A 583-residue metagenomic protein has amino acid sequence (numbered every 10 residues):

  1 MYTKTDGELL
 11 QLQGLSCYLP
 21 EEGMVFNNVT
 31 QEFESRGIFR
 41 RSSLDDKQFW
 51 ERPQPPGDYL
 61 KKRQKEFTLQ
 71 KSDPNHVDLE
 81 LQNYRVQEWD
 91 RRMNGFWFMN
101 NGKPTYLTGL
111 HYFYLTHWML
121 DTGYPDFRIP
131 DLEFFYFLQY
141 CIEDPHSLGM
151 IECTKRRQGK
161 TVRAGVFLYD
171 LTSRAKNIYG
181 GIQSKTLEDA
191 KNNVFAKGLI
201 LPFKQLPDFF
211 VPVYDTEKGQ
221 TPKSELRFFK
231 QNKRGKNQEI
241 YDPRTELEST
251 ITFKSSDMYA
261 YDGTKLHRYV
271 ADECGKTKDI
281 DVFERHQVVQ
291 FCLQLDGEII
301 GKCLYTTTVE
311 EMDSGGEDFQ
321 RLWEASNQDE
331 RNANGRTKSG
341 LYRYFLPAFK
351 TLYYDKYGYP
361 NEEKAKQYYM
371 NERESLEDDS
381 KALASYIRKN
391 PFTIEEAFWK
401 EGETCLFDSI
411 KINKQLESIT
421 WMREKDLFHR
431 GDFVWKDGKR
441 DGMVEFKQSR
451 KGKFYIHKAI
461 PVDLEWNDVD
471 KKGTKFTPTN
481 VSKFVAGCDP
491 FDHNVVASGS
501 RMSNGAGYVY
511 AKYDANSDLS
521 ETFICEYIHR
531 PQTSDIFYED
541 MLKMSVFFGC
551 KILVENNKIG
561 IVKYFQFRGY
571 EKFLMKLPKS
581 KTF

Functional and structural regions predicted by a protein language model:
M1-G149: Pre-P-loop entry segment of helicase/translocase ATPase cores
Y2-C17, G23-M24, Q31, S35-I38 (+7 more regions): RNase H-like, metal-dependent nuclease domains and their acidic two-metal-ion catalytic environment used
P145-L168: Walker A/P-loop
G149-I151, Y179-G181, R268, K551: Residue-level preference for the first positions of well-ordered beta-strands
L171-I178: Post-Walker A helix-loop "phosphate-sensing" segment adjacent to the P-loop in P-loop NTPases
Y179-D257, I419-M422: Conserved nucleotide-state-sensing and coupling region of NTP-binding domains
L206, N332-P360, F565-F583: Metal-dependent DNA phosphodiester-chemistry modules and their immediately adjacent helices/loops in DNA-processing
R268-Y353: Signature of the SF2 helicase/ATPase Hel1-core->accessory helical subdomain module
